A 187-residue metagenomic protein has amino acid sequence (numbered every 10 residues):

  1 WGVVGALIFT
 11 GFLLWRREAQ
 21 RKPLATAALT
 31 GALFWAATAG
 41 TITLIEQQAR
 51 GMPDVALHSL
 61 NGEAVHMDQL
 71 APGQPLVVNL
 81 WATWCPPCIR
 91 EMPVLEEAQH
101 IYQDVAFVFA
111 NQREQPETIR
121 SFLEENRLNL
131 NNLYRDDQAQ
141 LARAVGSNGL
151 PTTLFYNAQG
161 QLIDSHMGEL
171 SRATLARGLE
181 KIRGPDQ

Functional and structural regions predicted by a protein language model:
W1-D54: N-terminal targeting signals for export/organelle localization
D54-L76: A short beta-strand-turn-helix
S59, L80, A110-N111, L133 (+1 more regions): Small/polar loops that bind or transfer phosphate-bearing groups
Q74-L76, W81-W84, G149: Short pre-active-site segment immediately N-terminal to redox-active cysteine/selenocysteine motifs in thiol-based
V77-V78, F107, T153: Hydrophobic beta-strand anchors of alpha/beta hydrolase catalytic cores
L80-E97: Conserved redox-active cysteine motifs that mediate thiol-disulfide chemistry, especially di-cysteine Cys-X(1-2)-Cys
H100-Q138, L150: Conserved segment of the thioredoxin-like fold in thiol-based oxidoreductases
E124-N129, D136-D186: Thiol/disulfide oxidoreductase modules built on the thioredoxin-like
